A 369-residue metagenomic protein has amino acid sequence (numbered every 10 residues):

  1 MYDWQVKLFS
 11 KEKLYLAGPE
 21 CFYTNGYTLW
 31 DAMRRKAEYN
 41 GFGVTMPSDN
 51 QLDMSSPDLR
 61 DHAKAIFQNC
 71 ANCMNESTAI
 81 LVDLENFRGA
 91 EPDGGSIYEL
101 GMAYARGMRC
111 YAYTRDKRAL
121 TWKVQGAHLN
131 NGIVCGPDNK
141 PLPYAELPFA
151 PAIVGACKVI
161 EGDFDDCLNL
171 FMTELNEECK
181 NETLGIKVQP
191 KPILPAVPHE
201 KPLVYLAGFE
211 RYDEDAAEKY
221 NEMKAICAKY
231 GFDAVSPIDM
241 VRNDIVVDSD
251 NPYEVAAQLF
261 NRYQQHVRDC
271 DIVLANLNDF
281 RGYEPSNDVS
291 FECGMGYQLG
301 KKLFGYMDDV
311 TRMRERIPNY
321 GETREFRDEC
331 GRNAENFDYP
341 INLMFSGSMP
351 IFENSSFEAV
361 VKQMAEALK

Functional and structural regions predicted by a protein language model:
M1-K369: Conserved catalytic or regulatory cores that recognize and/or transform ribose-phosphate-containing ligands
